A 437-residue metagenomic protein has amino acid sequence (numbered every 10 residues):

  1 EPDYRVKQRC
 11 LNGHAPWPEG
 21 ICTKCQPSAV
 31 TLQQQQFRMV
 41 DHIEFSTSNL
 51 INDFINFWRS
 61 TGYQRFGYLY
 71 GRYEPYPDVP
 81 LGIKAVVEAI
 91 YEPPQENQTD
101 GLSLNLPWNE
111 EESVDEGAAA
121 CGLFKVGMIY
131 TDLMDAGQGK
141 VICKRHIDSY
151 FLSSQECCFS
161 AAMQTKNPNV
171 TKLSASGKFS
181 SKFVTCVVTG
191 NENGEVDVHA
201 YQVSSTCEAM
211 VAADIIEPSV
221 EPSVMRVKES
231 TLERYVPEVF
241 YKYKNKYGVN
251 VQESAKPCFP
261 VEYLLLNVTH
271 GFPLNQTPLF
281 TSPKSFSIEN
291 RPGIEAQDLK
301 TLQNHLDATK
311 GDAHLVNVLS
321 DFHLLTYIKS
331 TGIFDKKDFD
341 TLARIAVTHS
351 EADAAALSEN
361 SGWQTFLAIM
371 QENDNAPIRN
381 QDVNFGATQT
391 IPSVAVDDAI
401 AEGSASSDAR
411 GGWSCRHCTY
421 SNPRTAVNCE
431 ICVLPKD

Functional and structural regions predicted by a protein language model:
E1, P18, E92-Y150: Short HxH-centered metal-ligating active-site micro-motif
E1-N12, P16-R38, W108, K144-P168 (+2 more regions): C-terminal functional modules of predominantly eukaryotic multidomain proteins
P2-R5, P27-Y76, G82-S113, G411-S414: Eukaryotic beta-rich interaction modules
C10-G13, F54-S60, P75-L81, I90 (+5 more regions): Beta-strand elements of modular eukaryotic interaction domains
P18-I21, G62-F66, P77, L81-A89 (+4 more regions): Core residues of folded domains in eukaryotic genome-function proteins
A29-L32, P75-V79, Q95-G101, V126-G127 (+5 more regions): Eukaryotic short linear interaction motifs
W58-G62, Y70-P75, A120-F124, G137 (+2 more regions): Eukaryotic assembly scaffold/adaptor repeat-domain signature, activating on surface loops/turns that link repeats
R65-G67, R72, I83-A89, D132-A136 (+3 more regions): Amphipathic alpha-helical scaffolding segments
